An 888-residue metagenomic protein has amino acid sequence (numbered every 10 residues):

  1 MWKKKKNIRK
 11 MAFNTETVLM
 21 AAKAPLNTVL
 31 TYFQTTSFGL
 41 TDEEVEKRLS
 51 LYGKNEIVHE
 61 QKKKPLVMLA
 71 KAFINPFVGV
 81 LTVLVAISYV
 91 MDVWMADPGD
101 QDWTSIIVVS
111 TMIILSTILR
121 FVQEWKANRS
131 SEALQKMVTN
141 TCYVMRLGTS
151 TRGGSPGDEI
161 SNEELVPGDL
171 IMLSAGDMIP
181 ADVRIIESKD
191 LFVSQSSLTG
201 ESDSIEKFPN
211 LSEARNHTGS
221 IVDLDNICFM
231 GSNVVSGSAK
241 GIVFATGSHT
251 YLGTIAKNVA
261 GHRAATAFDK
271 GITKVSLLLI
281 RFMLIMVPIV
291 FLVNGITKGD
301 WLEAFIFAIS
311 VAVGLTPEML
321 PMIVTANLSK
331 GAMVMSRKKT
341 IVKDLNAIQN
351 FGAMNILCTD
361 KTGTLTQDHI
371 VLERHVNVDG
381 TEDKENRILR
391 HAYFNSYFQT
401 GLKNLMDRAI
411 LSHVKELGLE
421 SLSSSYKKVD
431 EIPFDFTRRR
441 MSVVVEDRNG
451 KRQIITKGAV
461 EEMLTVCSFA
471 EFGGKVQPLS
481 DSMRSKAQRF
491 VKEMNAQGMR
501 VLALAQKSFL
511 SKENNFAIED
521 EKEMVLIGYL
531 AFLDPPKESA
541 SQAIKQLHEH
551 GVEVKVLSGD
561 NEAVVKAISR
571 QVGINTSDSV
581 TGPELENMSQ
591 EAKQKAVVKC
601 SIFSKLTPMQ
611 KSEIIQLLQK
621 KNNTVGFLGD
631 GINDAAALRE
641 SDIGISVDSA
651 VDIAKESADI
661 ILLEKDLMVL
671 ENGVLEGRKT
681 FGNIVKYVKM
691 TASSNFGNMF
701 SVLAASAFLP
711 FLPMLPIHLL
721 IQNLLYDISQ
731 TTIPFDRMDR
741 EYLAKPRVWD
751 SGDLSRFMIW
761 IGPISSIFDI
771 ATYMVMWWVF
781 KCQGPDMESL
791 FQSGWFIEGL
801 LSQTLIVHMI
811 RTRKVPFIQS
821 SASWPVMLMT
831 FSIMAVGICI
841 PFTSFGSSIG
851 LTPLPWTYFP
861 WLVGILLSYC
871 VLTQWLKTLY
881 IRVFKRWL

Functional and structural regions predicted by a protein language model:
M1-V166, I171-I179, R184-K270, K274-L277 (+2 more regions): Non-lumenal N-terminal regulatory segments of integral membrane proteins
V45, F73, A127, C142 (+29 more regions): Residue-level signature of catalytic and energy-coupling elements of molecular machines, predominantly ATP/GTP-dependent
K54-A86, N128, T218-I227, N258-I285 (+5 more regions): Soluble-to-membrane junctions at the N-terminal ends of transmembrane alpha-helices in multi-pass ion-transporting
I74-W94, V109-R120, T139-N140, L277-G295 (+8 more regions): Alpha-helical transmembrane segments of multi-pass membrane proteins, especially the membrane-embedded transport
V83-V108, T151, L278-T316, S329 (+6 more regions): Helix-interface capping motifs at the ends of transmembrane segments in multi-pass membrane proteins
I107-T139, R146, R263-T359, L530 (+4 more regions): Hydrophobic alpha-helical transmembrane segments
I227-V235, N350-V525, F532, K545-Q546 (+5 more regions): Cytosolic catalytic regions of ATP/NTP-dependent phosphoryl-transfer enzymes
V290, N294, P321, K330 (+5 more regions): Membrane-embedded transport module
